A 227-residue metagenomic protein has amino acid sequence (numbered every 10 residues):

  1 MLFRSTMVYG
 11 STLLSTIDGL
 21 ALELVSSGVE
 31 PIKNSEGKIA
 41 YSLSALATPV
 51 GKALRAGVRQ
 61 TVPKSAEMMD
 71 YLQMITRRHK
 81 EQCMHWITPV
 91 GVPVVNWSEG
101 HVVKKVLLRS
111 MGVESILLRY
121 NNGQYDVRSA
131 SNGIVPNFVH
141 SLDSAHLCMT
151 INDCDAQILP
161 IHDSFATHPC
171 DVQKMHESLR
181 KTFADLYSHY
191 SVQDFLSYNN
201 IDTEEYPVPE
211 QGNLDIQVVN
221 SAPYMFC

Functional and structural regions predicted by a protein language model:
M1-C227: Conserved catalytic core of nucleotide polymerization and phosphodiester-bond processing enzymes
